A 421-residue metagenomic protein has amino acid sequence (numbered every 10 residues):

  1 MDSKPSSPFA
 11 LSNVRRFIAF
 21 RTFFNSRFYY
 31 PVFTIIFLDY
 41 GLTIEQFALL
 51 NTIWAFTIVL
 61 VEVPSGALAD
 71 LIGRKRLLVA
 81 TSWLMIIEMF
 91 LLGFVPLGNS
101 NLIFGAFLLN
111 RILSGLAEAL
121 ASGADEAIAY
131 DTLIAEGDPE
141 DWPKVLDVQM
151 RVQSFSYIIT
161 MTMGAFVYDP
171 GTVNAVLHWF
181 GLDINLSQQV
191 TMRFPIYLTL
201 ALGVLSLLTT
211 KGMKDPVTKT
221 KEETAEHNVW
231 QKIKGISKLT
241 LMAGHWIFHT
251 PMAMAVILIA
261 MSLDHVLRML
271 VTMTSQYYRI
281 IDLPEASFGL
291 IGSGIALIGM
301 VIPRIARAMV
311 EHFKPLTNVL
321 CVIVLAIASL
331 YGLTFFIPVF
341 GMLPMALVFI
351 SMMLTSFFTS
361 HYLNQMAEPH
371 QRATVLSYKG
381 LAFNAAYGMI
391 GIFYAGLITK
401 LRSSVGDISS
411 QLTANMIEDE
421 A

Functional and structural regions predicted by a protein language model:
M1-V14, M213-V256: Juxtamembrane intracellular "pre-TM" segments in multi-pass secondary transporters
R16-I35, L50-A69, R76, T81-S82 (+5 more regions): Substrate-agnostic recognition of the 12-TM MFS/MFS-like secondary transporter fold
D39, G93, G98, S156-I196 (+3 more regions): Transmembrane alpha-helix termini and helix-breaking/packing motifs in multi-pass membrane transporters
L42-T43, G73-R74, I103, T172 (+5 more regions): A helix-boundary/kink motif common to multi-pass secondary transporters, especially Major Facilitator Superfamily
R74-A80, P195, K314-C321: Juxtamembrane helix-start motifs in multi-pass secondary transporters
W83-L102, F107, V324-P338: C-terminal ends and interior cores of transmembrane alpha-helices in multi-pass membrane transporters/permeases
V173, Q188-M192, I196-H227: Helix-loop junctions on the cytosolic side of multi-pass membrane transporters, especially the intracellular loop
L316-T359: C-terminal transmembrane helical hairpin of 12-TM major facilitator-type secondary transporters
